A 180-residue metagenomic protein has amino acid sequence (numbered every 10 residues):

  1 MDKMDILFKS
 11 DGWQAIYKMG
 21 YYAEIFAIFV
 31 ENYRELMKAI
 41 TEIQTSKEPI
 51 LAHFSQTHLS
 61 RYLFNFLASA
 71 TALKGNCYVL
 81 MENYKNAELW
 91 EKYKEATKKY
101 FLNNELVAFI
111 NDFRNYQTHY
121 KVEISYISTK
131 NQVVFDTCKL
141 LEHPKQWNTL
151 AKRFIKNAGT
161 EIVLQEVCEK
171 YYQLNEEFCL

Functional and structural regions predicted by a protein language model:
M1-S60, W90-L180: Acidic, Ser/Thr/Gly/Pro-rich intrinsically disordered interaction regions
H58-L102: Flexible secondary-structure boundary motifs
